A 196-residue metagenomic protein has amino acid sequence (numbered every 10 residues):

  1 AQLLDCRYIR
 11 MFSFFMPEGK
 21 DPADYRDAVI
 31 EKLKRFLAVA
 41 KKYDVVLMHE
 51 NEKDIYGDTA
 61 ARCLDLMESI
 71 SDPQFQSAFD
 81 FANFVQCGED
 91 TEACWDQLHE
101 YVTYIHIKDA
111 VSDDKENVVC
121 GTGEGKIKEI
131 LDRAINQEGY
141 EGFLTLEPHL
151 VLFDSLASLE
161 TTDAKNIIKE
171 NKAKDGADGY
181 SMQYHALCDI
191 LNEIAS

Functional and structural regions predicted by a protein language model:
A1-E31, R35, K42, V46 (+4 more regions): Structural motif corresponding to the early beta-alpha repeats
D5, A60-F79, V85-S196: Histidine-acidic metal/acid-base catalytic patches
K20, D24-D27, E31, D58-A61 (+2 more regions): Residues at secondary-structure transition points
I30-A38, E68, I130: Histidine/acidic residue-rich metal-binding segments in metalloenzymes
A40-L47, N192-S196: Surface-exposed helix-capping loop/turn segments at secondary-structure junctions
V45-D58, F79: Aromatic-lined carbohydrate-recognition surfaces of secreted/lumenal glycan-active proteins
